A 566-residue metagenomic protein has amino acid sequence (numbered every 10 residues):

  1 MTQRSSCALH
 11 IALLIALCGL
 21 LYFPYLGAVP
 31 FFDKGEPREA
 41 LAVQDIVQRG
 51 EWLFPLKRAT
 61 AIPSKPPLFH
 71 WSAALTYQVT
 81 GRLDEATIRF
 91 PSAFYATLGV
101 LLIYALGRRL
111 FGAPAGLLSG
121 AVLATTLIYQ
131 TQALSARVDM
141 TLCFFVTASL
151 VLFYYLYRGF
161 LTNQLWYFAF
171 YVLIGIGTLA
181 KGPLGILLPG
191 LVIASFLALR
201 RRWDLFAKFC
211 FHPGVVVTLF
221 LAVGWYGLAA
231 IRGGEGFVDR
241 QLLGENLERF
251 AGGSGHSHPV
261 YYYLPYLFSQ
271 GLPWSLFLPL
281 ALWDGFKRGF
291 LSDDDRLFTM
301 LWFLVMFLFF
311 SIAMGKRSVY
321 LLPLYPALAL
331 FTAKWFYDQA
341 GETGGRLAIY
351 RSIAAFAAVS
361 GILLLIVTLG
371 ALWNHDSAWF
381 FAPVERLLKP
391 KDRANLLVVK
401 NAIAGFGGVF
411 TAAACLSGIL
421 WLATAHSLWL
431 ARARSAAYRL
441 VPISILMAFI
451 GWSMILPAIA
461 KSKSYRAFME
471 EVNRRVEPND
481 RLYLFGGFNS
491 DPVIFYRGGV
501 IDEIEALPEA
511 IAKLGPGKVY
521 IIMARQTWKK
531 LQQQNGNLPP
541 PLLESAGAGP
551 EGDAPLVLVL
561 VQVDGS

Functional and structural regions predicted by a protein language model:
T2-A348, I366-H375, T424, G547-P555: Membrane-integral, polyisoprenol-dependent glycosyltransferases of the GT-C/oligosaccharyltransferase superfamily
F168, V172, D284-S566: Membrane-embedded architecture of ER/inner-membrane glycosylation machinery
